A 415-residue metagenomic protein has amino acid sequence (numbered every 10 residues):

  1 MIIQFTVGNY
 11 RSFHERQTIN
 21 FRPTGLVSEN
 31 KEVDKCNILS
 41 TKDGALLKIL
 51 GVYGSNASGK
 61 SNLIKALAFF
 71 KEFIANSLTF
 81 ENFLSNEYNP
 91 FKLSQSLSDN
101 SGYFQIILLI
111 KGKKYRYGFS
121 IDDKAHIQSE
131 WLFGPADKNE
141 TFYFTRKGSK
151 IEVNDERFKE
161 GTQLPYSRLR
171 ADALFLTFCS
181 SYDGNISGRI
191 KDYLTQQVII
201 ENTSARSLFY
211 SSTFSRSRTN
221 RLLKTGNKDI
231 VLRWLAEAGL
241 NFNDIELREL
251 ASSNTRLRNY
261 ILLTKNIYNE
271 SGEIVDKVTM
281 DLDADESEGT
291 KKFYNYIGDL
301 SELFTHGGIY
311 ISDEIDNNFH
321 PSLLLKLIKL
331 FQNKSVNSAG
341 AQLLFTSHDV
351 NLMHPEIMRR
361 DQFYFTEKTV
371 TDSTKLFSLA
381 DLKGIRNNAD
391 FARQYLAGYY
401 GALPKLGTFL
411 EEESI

Functional and structural regions predicted by a protein language model:
M1-Q4, L325, K329-I415: C-terminal lobe/lid and adjacent interdomain/linker elements of RecA-like ASCE P-loop ATPase modules
I2-F69, I415: Pre-Walker A-like glycine/lysine-rich segment at the N-terminus of P-loop NTPase domains
G8, Y210-D285, K405-I415: Extended helical coiled-coil dimerization/tether regions that scaffold and oligomerize large DNA-maintenance assemblies
N37-G51, S55, I64-Y117, D122-K124: Conserved P-loop NTP-binding catalytic core
I49-Y53, L250, N254-S301, T305-S322: Conserved ABC ATPase signature
S98, I110-G112, S301-F304, N333-A339 (+1 more regions): Conserved catalytic network of the ASCE P-loop NTPase/AAA+ motor domain
F104-L109, L132, L263-K265: Short beta-strand segments that buttress and anchor functional surface loops
R116-S252: Electropositive, glycine-dotted interaction segments that contact anionic polymers or phosphate-rich ligands
